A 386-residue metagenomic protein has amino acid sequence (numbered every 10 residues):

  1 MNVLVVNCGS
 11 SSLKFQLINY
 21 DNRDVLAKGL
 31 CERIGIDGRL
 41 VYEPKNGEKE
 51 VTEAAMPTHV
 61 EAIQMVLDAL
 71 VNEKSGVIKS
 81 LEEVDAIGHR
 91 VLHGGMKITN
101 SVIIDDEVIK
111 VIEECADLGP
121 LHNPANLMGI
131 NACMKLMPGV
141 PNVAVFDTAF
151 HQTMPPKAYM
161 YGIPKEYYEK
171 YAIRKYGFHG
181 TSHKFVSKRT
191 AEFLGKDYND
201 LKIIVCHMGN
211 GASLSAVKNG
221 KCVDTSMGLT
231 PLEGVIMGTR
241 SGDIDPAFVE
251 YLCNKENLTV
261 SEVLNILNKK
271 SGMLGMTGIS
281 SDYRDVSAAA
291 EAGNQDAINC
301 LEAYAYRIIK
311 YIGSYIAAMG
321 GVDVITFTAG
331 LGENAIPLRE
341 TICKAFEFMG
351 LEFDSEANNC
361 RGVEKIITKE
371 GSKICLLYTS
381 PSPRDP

Functional and structural regions predicted by a protein language model:
M1-V3: Extreme N-terminal starter segment of soluble prokaryotic enzymes
S12-M56, G228: Short glycine-rich, Thr/Ser-proximal phosphate-binding strand/loop in the N-terminal lobe of ATP-dependent enzymes
L70, G76-H122, V143, A149-A158: Short beta-strand-loop/turn "lid" adjacent to the catalytic site in phosphate-handling enzymes
L70-E83, F193-D197, I312-V322: Phosphate/pyrophosphate-binding loops at sites that engage ATP/ADP/AMP, CoA/4′-phosphopantetheine, polyphosphate
F150-C253: Glycine-rich phosphate-binding loop of actin/hexokinase-like ATP-binding domains
N265, G272-M276, Y283-A318: Adenine-nucleotide phosphate-binding core of ATP-dependent small-molecule kinases
D323-A345: Glycine-rich phosphate-binding loops at beta-strand->alpha-helix junctions
Y378-P381, D385-P386: Single conserved hydrophobic/aromatic residue that forms the stacking wall/gate of nucleotide- or nucleobase-binding
